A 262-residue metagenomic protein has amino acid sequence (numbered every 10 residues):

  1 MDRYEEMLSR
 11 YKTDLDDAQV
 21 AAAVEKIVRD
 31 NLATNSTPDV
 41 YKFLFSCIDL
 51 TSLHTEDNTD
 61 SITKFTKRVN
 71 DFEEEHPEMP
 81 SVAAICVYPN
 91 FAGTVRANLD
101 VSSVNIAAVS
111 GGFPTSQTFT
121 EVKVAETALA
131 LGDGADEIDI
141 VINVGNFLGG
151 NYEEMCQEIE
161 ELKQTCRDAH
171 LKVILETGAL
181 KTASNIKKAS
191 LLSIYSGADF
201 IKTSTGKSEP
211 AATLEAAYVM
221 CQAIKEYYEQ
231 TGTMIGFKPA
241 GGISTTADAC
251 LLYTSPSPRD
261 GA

Functional and structural regions predicted by a protein language model:
M1-L44: Charged, compositionally biased N-terminal leader segments and the immediate start of the first structured element
S46-I48, A83-V87, I106-V109, I138-I140 (+3 more regions): Hydrophobic faces of well-ordered beta-strands that scaffold small-molecule active sites in alpha/beta enzyme cores
D49, V95, A130, V173 (+2 more regions): Conserved, mostly hydrophobic/aromatic
L50-N58, V109-V122, I174-N185: Active-site mouth loops of central-metabolism enzymes
S52-E56, H76-C86, I140-E154, T205-A212: Glycine-rich, proline-tolerant flexible connector loops at the mouths of alpha/beta enzymes
P80-D133: Active-site cofactor/substrate anionic-group-binding motifs, chiefly glycine- and Lys/Arg-rich phosphate-binding loops
P89-T94, N98-D100, T118, G145-L162 (+2 more regions): Active-site-adjacent beta->alpha loops and helix N-cap segments on the catalytic face of soluble alpha/beta enzymes
Y253-A262: Single conserved hydrophobic/aromatic residue that forms the stacking wall/gate of nucleotide- or nucleobase-binding
